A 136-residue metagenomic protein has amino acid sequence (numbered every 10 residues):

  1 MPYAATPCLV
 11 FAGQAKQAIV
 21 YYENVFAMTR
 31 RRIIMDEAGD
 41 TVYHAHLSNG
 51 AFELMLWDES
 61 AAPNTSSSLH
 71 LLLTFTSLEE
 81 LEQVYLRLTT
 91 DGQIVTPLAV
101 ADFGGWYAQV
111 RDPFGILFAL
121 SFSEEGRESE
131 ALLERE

Functional and structural regions predicted by a protein language model:
P2-T6, S66-H70: Short, solvent-exposed beta-strand edge segments and adjacent coil->beta transition regions
P2-Y3, I33-M35, Y43-S48, E59 (+2 more regions): Vicinal oxygen chelate
C8-F52: Core segments of cupin and vicinal oxygen chelate
V10, L72-T74: Short hydrophobic/aromatic beta-strand micro-patches that form the beta-sheet surface supporting nucleotide- or nucleic
G13, S66-S68, A108: Glycine-centered flexibility motif
A15, L73, Y107: Solvent-exposed, flexible loop/coil residues
E23, A62-T65: A short alpha-helix capping/helix-coil boundary motif
L54-L56: Contiguous beta-strand/loop segments that form the cofactor/metal-binding neighborhood of enzyme cores
